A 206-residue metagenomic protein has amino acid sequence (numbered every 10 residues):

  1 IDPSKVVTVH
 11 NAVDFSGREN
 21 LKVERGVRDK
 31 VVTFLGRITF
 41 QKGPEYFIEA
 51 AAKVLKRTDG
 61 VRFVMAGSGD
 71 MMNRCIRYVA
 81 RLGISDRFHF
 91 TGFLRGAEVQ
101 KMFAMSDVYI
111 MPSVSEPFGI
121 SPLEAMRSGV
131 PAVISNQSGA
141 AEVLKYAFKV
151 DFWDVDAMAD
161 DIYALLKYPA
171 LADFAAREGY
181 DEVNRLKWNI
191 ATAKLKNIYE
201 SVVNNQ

Functional and structural regions predicted by a protein language model:
A12: Carbohydrate-associated surface elements
G26-A51, V64, A176: Conserved donor-binding/catalytic core segment of Leloir-type glycosyltransferases
I76-L94: Nucleotide-activated donor-binding/catalytic signature segment of Leloir-type glycosyltransferases, i.e., the conserved
F93-L94, K101-S106: Short alpha-helical donor nucleotide-sugar binding micro-motif in glycosyltransferases
V114: Aromatic "clamp/platform" in nucleotide-sugar-dependent glycosyltransferases that forms part of the donor/acceptor
P131-I134: Short hydrophobic beta-strand element within catalytic cores of glycosyltransferases and related nucleotide-activated
A147-D156, A164-P169: Conserved acidic donor-binding segment of nucleotide-sugar-dependent glycosyltransferases
A170-E200: A charged, aromatic-enriched C-terminal amphipathic alpha-helix characteristic of glycosyltransferases across folds
